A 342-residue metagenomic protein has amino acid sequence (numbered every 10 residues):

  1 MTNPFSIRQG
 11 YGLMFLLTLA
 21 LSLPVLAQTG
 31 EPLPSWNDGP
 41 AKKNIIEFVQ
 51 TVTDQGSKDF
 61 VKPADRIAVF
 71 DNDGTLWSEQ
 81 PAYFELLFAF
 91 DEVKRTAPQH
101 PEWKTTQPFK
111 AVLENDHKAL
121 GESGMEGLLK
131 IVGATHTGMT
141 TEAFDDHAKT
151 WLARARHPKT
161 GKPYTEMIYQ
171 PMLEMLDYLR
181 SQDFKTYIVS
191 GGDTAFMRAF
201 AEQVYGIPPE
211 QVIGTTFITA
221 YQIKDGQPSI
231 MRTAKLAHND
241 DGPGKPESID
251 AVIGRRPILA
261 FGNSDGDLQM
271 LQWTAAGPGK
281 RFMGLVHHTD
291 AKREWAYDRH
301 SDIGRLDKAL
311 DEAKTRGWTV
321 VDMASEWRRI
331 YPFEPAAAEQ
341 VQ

Functional and structural regions predicted by a protein language model:
T2-M14: Bacterial N-terminal signal peptides that target proteins for export
T2-N3, L17, V25-N72, Q80 (+3 more regions): Non-catalytic pre-domain segments flanking phosphatase-related domains
L13-L21: Sec-dependent N-terminal signal peptides
A20-P24, M197: Hydrophobic, well-ordered secondary-structure scaffolds
Q28-W36, P40-I46, Q50, D65 (+1 more regions): C-terminal cap/substrate-recognition subdomain and adjoining C-terminal extension of metal-dependent phosphatase-like
Q55-K58, F84, Q99, R154 (+2 more regions): Generic macromolecular interface patches on structured domains
P81-A82, L87-E166, Q170: A metal-dependent, Asp-based hydrolase signature
